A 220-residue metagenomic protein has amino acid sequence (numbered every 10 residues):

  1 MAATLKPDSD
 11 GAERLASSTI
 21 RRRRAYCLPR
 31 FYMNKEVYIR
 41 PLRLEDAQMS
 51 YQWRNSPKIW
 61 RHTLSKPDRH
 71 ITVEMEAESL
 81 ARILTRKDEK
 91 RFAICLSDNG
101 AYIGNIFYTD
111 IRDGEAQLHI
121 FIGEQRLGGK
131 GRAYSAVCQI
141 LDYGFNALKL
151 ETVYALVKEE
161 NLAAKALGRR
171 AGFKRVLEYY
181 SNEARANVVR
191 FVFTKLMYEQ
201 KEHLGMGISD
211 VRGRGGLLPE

Functional and structural regions predicted by a protein language model:
A3, I20-Q48, N55-S56, R91 (+1 more regions): Acyl-donor (CoA/ACP) binding surface of acyl/acetyltransferases
D8, L15-R21: N-terminal polybasic/positive-inside topogenic patches
L44-Y51, V73, A77, A81: An amphipathic alpha-helix signature
W53, R82-L84, G144: Hydrophobic helix-cap positions at the C-terminus of alpha-helices in RecA-like/P-loop ATPase nucleotide-binding cores
S56-I59, T85: Short helix-loop boundary/capping segments at the starts of domains
K58-S79: Conserved GNAT-fold acetyl-CoA-binding loop/helix
A81-A93: A short helix-loop-beta-strand connector motif used in the catalytic cores of GNAT acetyltransferases and, in some
